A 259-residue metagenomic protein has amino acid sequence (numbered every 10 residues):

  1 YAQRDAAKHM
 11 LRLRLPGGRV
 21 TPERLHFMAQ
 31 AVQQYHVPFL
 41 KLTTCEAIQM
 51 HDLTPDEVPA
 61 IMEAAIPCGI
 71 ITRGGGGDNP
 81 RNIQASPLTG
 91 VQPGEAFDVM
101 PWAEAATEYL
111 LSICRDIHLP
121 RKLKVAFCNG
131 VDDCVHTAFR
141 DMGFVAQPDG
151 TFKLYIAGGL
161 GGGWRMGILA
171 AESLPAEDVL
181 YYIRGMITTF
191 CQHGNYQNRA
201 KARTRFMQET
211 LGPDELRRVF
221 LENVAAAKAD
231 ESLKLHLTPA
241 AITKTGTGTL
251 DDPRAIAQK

Functional and structural regions predicted by a protein language model:
Y1-K259: Peripheral terminal and linker regions in Fe-S/redox and tRNA-modifying enzymes
